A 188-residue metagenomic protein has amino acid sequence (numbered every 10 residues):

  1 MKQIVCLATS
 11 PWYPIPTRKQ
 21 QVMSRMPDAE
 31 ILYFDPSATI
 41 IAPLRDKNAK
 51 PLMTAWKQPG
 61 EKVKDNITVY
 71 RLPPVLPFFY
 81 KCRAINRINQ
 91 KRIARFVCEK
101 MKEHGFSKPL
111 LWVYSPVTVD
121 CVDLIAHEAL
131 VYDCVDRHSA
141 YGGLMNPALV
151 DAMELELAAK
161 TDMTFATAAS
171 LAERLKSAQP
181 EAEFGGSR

Functional and structural regions predicted by a protein language model:
M1-A55: N-terminal subdomain of nucleotide-sugar transferases
A8, S115, A168-A169, R188: Helix N-cap/beta->alpha junction signal
F34-P36, V113-Y114, A166-A168: Replace "coordinates the UDP/GDP/TDP-sugar" with "coordinates nucleotide-activated sugar donors
I41-F106: A conserved catalytic-core segment of Leloir-type glycosyltransferases
I93-A94, P109-A126: An aromatic- and histidine-rich active-site surface loop
R95-E99, P147-T164: Membrane-proximal helix-turn-helix segments that form the acceptor-binding/catalytic region of lipid-linked
V119-D120, C134-N146: A short, histidine- and acid-enriched strand-loop-helix "catalytic/donor-clamping" loop that lines the nucleotide-sugar
K160-G186: A short, active-site helix/loop in glycosyltransferases that binds the activated sugar's phosphate group
